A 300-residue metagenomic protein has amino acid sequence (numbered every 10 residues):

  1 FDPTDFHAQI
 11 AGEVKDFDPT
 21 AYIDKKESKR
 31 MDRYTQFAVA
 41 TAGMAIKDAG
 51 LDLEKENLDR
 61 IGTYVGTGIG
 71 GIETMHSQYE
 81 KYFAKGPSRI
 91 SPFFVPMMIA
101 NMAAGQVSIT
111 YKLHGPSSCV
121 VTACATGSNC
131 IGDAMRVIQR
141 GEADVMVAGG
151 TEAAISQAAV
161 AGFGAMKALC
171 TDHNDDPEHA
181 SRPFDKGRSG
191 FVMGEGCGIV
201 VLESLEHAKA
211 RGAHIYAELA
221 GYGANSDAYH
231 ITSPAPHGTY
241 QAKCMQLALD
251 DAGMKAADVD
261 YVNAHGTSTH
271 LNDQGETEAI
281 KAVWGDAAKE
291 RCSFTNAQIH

Functional and structural regions predicted by a protein language model:
F1-I23, T41-M44, Q106-I109, T126-H207: Conserved beta-strand-centric core segments of catalytic alpha/beta enzyme folds
F1-T122, T151-G162, A256-Q274: Conserved beta-ketoacyl condensing-enzyme motif
P3-E13, G70-T74, A154-S181, G223-K243 (+1 more regions): Active-site-adjacent elements of ketosynthase-type condensing enzymes
A38-A49, A103, C130, E203-L205 (+3 more regions): Short, well-ordered amphipathic alpha-helical segments that serve as non-catalytic structural scaffolds within diverse
A45-N57, T110, A208-I215, M245-Y261 (+1 more regions): Phosphate/pyrophosphate-binding loops at sites that engage ATP/ADP/AMP, CoA/4′-phosphopantetheine, polyphosphate
Y64-T67, V121, M146-E152, G194 (+2 more regions): Short beta-strand segments
D176-M254, D260-Y261: Condensing-enzyme catalytic core mediating Claisen C-C bond formation in acyl metabolism
D260-K281, A288-H300: Active-site pocket-lining segment
